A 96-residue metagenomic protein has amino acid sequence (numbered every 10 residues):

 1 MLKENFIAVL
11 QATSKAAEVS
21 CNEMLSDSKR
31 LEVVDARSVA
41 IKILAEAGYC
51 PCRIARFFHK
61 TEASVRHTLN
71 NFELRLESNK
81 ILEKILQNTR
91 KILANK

Functional and structural regions predicted by a protein language model:
M1-K96: Basic, alpha-helical nucleic-acid-binding regions used in initiation and control of genome expression
